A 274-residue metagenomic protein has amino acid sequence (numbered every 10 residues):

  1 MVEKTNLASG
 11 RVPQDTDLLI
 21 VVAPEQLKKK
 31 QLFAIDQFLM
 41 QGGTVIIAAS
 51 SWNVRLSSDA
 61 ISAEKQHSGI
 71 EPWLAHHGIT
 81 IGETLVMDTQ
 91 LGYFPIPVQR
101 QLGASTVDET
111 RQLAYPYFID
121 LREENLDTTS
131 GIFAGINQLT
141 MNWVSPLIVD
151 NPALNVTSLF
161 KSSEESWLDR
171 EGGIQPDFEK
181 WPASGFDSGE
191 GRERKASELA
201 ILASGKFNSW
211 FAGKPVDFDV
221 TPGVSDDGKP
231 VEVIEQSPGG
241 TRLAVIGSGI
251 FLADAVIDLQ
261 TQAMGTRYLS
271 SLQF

Functional and structural regions predicted by a protein language model:
M1-F274: Acidic, S/T/G-rich, low-cysteine, solvent-exposed domains in lumenal/extracellular/periplasmic regions of secretory
